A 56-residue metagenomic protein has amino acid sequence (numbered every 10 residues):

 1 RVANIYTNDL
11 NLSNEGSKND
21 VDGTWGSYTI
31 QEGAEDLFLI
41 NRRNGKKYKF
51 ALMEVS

Functional and structural regions predicted by a protein language model:
R1-E35: Intrinsic low-complexity, repeat-rich intrinsically disordered segments enriched in small/flexible residues
D36-M53: Short, surface-exposed terminal/edge motifs of secreted or surface/virion proteins that either
